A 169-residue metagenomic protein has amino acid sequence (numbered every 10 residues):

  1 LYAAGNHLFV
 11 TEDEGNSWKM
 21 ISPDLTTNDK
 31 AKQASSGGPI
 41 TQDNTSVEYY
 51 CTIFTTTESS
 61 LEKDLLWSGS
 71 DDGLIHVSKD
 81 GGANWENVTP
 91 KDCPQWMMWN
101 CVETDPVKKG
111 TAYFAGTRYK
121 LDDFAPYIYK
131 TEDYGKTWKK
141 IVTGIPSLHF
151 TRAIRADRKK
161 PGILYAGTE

Functional and structural regions predicted by a protein language model:
L1-E169: Beta-propeller blade termini and top-face loops
